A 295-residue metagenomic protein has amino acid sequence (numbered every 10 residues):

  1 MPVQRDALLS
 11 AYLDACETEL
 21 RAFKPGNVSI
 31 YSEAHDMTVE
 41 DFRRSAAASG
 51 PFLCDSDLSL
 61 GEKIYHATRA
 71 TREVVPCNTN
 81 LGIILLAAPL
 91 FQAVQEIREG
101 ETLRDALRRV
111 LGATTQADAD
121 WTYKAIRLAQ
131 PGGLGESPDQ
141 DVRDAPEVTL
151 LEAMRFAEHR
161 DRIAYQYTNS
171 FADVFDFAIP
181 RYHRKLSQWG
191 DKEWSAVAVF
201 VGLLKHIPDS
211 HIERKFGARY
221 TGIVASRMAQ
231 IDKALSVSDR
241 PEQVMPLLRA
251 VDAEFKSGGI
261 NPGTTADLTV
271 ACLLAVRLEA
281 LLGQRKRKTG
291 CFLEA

Functional and structural regions predicted by a protein language model:
M1-L58, V94-A253, S257, V276-A295: Phosphate-rich cofactor/ligand-interacting catalytic cores and adjacent structured alpha/beta frameworks
P51-E99, L103: Long, hydrophobic/aromatic-enriched structural stretches that serve as scaffold segments
K63, G82-L86, T122, K192-V199 (+1 more regions): Residue-level detector of well-ordered alpha-helical segments, enriched for hydrophobic/aromatic packing positions
V75-P89, G258-L274: Conserved phosphate/anionic-ligand binding catalytic regions in large, soluble enzymes, centered on
